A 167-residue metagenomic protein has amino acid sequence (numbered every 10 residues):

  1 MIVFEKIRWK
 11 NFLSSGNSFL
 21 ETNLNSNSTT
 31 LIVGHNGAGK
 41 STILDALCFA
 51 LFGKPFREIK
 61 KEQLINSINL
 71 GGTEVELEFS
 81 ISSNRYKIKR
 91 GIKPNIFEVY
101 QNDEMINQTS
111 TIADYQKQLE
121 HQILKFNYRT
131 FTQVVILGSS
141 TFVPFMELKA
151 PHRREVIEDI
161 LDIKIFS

Functional and structural regions predicted by a protein language model:
M1-Q108, F131: Extreme N-terminal "head/tail" segments of very large remodeling/mechanoenzyme assemblies
N27-T30, R85-S167: Extended, charged alpha-helical "arm/stalk" segments used for dimerization and assembly in large NTPase-driven machines
